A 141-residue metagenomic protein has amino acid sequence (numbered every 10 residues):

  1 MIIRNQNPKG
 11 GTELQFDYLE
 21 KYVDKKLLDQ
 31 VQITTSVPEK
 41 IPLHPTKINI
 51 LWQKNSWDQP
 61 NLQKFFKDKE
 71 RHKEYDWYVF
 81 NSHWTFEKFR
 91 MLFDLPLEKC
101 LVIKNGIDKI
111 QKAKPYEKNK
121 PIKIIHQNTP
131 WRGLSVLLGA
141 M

Functional and structural regions predicted by a protein language model:
M1-H44: N-terminal pre-catalytic "stem/leader" segment of glycosyltransferase-like enzymes
M1-I2, V31, N49, K123-H126: Residues that mark the start of a beta-strand
V31-N61, W77-F80, L101-I103: Active-site proximal beta-strand in glycosyltransferases
E39-T46, L92-D94, A113-K118: Short loop/helix-cap segments at secondary-structure boundaries that form the rim of catalytic
K64-D76: A conserved, positively charged/aromatic
W84, G106: Carbohydrate-associated surface elements
E87-M91, Q111, V136: Phosphate- and divalent-cation-binding pockets in alpha/beta enzyme and binding domains that engage nucleotide-derived
K109, E117-M141: Conserved catalytic-core segment of nucleotide-activated headgroup transferases in glycan assembly
